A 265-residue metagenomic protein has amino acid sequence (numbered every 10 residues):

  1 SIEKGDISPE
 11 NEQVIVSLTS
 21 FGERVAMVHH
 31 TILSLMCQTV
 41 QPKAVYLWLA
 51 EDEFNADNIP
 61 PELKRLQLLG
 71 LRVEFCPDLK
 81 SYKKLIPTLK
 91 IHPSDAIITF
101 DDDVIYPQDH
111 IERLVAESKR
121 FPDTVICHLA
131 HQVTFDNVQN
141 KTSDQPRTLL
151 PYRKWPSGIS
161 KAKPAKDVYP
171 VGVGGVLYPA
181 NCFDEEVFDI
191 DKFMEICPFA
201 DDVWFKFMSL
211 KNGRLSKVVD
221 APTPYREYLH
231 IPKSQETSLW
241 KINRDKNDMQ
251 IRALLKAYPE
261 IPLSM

Functional and structural regions predicted by a protein language model:
S1, P9-E12, K192-M265: C-terminal catalytic/acceptor-binding lobe
S1-C37: N-proximal low-complexity "stem/linker" segments adjacent to membrane-targeting elements
Q13, K43-A44, A96, L215: Residues at the starts of beta-strands that form the adenosine-phosphate
R24-A26, D52-I59, F135-D136: Short, charged/polar "capping" segments at the starts of alpha-helices and the immediately preceding loops
T31-K43, E51, R65: Short, acidic, metal-binding catalytic loop of nucleotide-sugar glycosyltransferases
W48-D95: Active-site-proximal specificity loops/subdomain of glycosyltransferases
S94-I105: Short beta-strand-to-loop acidic/aromatic patch adjacent to the donor-nucleotide binding site
I105-D191: Conserved catalytic core of nucleotide-sugar-dependent glycosyltransferases
